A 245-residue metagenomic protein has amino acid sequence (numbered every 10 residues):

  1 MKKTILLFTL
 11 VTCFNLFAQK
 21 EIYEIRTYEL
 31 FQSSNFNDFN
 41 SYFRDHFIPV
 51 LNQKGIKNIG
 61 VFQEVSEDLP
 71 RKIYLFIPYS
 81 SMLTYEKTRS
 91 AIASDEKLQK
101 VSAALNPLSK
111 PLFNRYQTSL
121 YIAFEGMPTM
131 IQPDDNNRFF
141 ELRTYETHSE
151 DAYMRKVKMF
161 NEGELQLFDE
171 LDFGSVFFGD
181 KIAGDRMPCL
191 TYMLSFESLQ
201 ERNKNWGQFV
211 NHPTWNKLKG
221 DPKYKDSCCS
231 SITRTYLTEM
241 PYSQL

Functional and structural regions predicted by a protein language model:
M1-E21: Bacterial Sec-dependent N-terminal signal peptides
A18-K217, P222-L245: Short S/T/G/P-rich N-terminal loop/turn motif that feeds into the first structured element of a domain
